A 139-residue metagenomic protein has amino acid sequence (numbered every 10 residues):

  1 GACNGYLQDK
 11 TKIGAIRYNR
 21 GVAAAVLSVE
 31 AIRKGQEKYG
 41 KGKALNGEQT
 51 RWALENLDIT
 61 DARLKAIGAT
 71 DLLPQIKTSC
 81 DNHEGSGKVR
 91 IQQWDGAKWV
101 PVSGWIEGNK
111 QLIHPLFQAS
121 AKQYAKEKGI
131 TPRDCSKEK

Functional and structural regions predicted by a protein language model:
G1-A25, I106-L112, A119-S120, Y124 (+1 more regions): Extracellular/periplasmic periplasmic-binding protein-like sensory domains
K10-Y18, V29-S103: Segments of small-molecule ligand-sensing domains
L54-A62, Q93-K139: Conserved C-terminal helix/tail region of periplasmic/extracytoplasmic solute-binding proteins
